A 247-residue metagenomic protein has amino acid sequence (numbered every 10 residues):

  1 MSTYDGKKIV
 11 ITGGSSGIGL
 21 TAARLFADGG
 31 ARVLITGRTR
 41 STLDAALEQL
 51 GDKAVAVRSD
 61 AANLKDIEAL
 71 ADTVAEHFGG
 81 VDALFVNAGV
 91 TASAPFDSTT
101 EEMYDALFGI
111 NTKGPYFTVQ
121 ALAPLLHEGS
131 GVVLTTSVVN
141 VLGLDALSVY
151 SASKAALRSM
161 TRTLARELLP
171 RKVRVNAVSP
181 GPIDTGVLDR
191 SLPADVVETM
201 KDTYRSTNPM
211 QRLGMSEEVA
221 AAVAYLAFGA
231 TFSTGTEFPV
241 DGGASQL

Functional and structural regions predicted by a protein language model:
S15-G17: Conserved glycine-rich cofactor-binding loop
F85, L169, R174, T234-G235: Short, small/polar-rich loop/turn modules that mediate ligand/substrate recognition or access, typified
P95-F96, T100-F108, Y204: Substrate-binding pocket helix/loop in short-chain dehydrogenase/reductase
V119, S153, T161: Active-site helix of classical SDR
P124, R166-P170: Alpha-helical segment proximal to the catalytic Tyr-Lys
L125, R212-V240: C-terminal substrate-recognition "lid" of short-chain dehydrogenase/reductases
L142, T234-L247: Short C-terminal tail/terminal secondary-structure segment of NAD(P)H-dependent dehydrogenase/reductase domains
